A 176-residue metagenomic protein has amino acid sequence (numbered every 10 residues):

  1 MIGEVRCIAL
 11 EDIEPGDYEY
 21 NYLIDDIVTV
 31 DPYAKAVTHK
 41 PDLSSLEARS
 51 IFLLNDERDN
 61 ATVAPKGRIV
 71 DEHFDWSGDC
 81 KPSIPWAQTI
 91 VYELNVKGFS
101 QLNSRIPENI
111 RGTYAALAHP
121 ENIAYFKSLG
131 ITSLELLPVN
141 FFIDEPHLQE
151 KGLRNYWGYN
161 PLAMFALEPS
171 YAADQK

Functional and structural regions predicted by a protein language model:
I2-E93, F99-N109: The feature marks proteins involved in alpha-glucan
Y22, L94, F126, L136 (+1 more regions): Conserved, mostly hydrophobic/aromatic
D25-I27, V139-F141, P169: An acidic- and aromatic-residue-enriched active-site/binding cleft used to recognize and process polar
C80-K81, A124, R154: Short, flexible, glycine/charge-rich loop motifs used to bind or transfer phosphoryl groups or to couple energy/partner
K97-E135: A conserved hydrophobic secondary-structure block that centers on an alpha-helix together with its immediately flanking
S100-Q101, F142-E145, A173: Flexible loop/turn segments at secondary-structure boundaries
I106-A116, P146-K176: Aromatic- and acidic-residue-enriched carbohydrate-binding clefts of CAZyme catalytic domains
F126-L153: Carboxylate/His-rich catalytic cores and anion/metal-binding grooves
